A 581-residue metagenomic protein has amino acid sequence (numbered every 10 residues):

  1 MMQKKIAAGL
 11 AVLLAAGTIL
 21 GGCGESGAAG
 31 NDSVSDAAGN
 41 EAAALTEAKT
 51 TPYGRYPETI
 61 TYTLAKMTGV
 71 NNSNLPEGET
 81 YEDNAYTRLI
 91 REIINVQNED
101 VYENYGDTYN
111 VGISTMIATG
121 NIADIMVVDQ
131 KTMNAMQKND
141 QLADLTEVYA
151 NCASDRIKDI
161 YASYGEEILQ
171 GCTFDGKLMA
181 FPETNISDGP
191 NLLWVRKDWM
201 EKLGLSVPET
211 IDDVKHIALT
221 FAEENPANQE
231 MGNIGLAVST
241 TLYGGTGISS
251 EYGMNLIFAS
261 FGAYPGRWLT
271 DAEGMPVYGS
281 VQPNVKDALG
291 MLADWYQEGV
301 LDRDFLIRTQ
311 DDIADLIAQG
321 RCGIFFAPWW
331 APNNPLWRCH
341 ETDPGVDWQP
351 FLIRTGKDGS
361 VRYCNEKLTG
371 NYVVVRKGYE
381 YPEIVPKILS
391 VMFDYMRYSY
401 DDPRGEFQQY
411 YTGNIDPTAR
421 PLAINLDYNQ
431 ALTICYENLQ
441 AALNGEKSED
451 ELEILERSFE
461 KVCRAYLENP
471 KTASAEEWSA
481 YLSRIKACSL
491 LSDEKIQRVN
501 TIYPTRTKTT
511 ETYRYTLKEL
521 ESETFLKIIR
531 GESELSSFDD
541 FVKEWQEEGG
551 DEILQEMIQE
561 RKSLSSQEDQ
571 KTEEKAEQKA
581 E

Functional and structural regions predicted by a protein language model:
K4-A16: Sec-dependent N-terminal signal peptides
A8-G9, C23-V214, N225, V277-Y278 (+2 more regions): Conserved N-terminal structural module of periplasmic/extracytoplasmic solute-binding proteins
T18-G22: C-terminal motif of bacterial Sec signal peptides marking the signal peptidase cleavage site
E47, K387, D394-E523, E532: Conserved small-residue motifs centered on glycine
N84-Y102, W199-M200, S280-F305, K357-V361 (+1 more regions): Extracytoplasmic/periplasmic ligand-capture domains
R88-R91, P328-W330, A465-K471: Long, His/Glu/Asp-enriched segments that create or flank divalent metal/ion-associated functional microenvironments
T146-Y149, T173-Y252, T270-R321, F325-P328 (+1 more regions): Helix-loop-helix "hinge/cap" segment bordering the ligand-binding cleft or interdomain interface
T241, G247-G266, A293-R457: Extracytoplasmic/periplasmic substrate-binding proteins
